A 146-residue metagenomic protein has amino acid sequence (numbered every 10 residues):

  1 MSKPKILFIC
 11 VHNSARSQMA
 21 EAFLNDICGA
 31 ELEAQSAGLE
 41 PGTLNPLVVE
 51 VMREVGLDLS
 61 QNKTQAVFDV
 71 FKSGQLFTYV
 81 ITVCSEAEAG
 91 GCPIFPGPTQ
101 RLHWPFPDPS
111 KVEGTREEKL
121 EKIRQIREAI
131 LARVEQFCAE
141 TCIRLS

Functional and structural regions predicted by a protein language model:
M1-F71: Conserved active-site segments centered on acidic
S14, S85-E88: Short glycine-rich anion-binding loops that position phosphate/pyrophosphate groups of nucleotides and phosphorylated
D26, E54, V83, L131-A132: Generic detector of well-ordered secondary structure
G38, G42, V70, S85 (+2 more regions): Residue-level signal for alpha-helical context at structural boundaries
T78: Conserved acidic residues
T82-V83, H103: Redox-cofactor binding/interface segments in oxidoreductases and associated redox assembly factors
E88-S146: Phosphate-binding/catalytic loops
